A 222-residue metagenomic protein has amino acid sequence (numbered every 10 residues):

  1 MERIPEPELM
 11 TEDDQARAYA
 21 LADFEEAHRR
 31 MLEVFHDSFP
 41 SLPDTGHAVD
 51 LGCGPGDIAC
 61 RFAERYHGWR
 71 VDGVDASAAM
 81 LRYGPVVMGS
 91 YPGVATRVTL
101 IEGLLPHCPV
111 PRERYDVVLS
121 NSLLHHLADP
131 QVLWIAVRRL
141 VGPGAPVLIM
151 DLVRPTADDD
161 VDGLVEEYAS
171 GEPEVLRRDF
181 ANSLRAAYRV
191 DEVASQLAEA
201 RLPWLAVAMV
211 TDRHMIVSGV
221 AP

Functional and structural regions predicted by a protein language model:
M1-A18: N-terminal, positively charged/glycine-rich alpha-helical extensions of SAM-dependent methyltransferases
E25-D44: Conserved alpha-helix/loop element of class I SAM-dependent methyltransferases that forms part of the SAM/SAH-binding
V49, D57-H107: Class I SAM-dependent methyltransferase SAM/SAH-binding core
G54: Conserved glycine-rich SAM-binding loop
L119: A conserved beta-strand element that flanks and buttresses the S-adenosyl-L-methionine
W134-P143: A short glycine-rich, Lys/Arg-flanked "PGG" loop and its adjoining helix->strand segment in the class I
A145-D151: Conserved beta-strand signature within the Rossmann-like core of class I S-adenosyl-L-methionine
L152-L202, A206-A208: C-terminal alpha-helical "lid/dimerization" subdomain adjacent to the S-adenosyl-L-methionine
